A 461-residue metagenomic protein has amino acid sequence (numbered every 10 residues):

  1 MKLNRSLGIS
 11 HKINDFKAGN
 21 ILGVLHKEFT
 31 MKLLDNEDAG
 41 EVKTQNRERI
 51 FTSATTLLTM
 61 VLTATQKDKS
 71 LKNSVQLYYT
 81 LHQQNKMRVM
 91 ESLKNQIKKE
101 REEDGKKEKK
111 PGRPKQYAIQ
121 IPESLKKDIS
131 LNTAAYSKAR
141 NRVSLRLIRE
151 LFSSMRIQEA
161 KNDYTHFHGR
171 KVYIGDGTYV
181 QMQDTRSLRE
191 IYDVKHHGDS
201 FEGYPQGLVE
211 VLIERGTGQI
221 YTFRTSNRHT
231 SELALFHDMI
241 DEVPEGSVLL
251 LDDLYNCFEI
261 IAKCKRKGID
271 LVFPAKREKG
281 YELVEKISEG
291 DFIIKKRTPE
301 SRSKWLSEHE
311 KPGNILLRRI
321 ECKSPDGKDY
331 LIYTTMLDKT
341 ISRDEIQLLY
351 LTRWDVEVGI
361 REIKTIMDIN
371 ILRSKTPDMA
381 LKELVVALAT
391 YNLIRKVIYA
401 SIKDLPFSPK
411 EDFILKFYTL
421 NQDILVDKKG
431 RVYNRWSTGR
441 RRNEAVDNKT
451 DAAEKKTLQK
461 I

Functional and structural regions predicted by a protein language model:
M1-L71, M90-Q116, R140-V143, E150-L151 (+4 more regions): Single, function-defining residue in the core of a domain
S74-L77: Short alpha-helical "recognition helix" segments of helix-turn-helix
N85-V89: N-terminal accessory alpha/beta regions
L131: Pyridoxal 5′-phosphate
R146-Q158: Short Lys/Arg-enriched helix C-cap and helix-to-coil transition segments that create basic nucleic-acid-contact patches
R156-I157, L188-H197, T230: Short acidic (Asp/Glu) patches
